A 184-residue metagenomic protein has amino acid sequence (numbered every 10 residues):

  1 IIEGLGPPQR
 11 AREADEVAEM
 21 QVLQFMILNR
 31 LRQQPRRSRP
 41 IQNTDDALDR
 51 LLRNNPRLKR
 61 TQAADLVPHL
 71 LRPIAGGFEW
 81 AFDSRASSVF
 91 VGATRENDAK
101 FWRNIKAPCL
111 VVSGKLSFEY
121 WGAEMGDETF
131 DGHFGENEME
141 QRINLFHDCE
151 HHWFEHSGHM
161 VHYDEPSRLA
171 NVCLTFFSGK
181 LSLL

Functional and structural regions predicted by a protein language model:
I1-P40: Flexible "cap/lid" loop of the alpha/beta hydrolase fold
L5-P7, K115-E119, G158-M160: Short, solvent-exposed loop/turn segments at secondary-structure junctions
R10-D15, G122-M125, D164: Short aromatic-enriched loop/helix-cap "lid" or pocket-rim segments at secondary-structure transitions that line
D15-E19, D127-F134, A170-N171: Glycine-rich, phosphate-binding/catalytic loops in enzymes
P35-E96: Conserved alpha/beta-hydrolase catalytic His-Asp/Glu region
R36, P40, N104-I105, H162 (+1 more regions): Aromatic-acidic/polar surface patches that form glycan- and anion
L71-W153: Conserved serine/cysteine hydrolase catalytic core
N137-L184: Catalytic active-site module of serine/aspartate enzymes centered on a nucleophile-bearing elbow/loop
